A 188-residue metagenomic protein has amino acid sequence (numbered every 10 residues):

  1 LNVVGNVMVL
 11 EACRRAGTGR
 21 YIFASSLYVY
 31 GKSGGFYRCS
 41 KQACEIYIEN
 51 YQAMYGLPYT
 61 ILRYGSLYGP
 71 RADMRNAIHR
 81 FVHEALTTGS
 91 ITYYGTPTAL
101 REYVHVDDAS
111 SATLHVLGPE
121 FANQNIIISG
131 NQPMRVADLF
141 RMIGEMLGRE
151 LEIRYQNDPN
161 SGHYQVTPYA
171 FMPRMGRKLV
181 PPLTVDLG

Functional and structural regions predicted by a protein language model:
V4-R38: Conserved Rossmann-fold NAD(P)-dependent oxidoreductase catalytic core, especially the SDR/UDP-sugar
G5-M8, R20, A43-C44, H105-D108: Conserved cofactor-binding/catalytic machinery of classical short-chain dehydrogenase/reductase
R15, S33-T60, L86-T87: Active-site Tyr-X1-5-Lys
Y21, S25-S26, I46-P70: Conserved beta-loop-beta element that borders a ligand/cofactor-binding pocket
Q42, L67-R80, T87-Y94, V106-D107 (+3 more regions): Glycine/proline-rich active-site loop of Rossmann-fold NAD(P)-dependent oxidoreductases
T96-T98, N123-I126, A137-R141, G148-P168: C-terminal "lid/loop" region of Rossmann-like NAD(P)-dependent oxidoreductases
V106, A137, P159-V185: Conserved C-terminal active-site "lid" loop/helix of NAD(P)H-dependent oxidoreductases that clamps the redox cofactor
A109, T113, I128, L139 (+2 more regions): Non-catalytic, hydrophobic alpha-helical segments
